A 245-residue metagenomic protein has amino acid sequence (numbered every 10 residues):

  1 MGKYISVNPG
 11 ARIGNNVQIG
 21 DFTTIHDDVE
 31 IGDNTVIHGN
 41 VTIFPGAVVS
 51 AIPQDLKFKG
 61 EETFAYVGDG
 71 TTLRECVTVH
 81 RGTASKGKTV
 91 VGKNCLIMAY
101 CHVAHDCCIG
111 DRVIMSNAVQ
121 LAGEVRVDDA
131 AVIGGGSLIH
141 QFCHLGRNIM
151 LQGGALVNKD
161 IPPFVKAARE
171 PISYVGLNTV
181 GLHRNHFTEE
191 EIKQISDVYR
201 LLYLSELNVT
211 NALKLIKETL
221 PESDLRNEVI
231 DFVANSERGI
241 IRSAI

Functional and structural regions predicted by a protein language model:
M1-A168, I172-S173: Structural signal for interior beta-strand "rungs" in well-ordered beta-sheet cores of soluble enzyme domains
K3-Y4, N40, G46, K57 (+3 more regions): Terminal amphipathic alpha-helical/low-complexity segments used for targeting or macromolecular assembly
